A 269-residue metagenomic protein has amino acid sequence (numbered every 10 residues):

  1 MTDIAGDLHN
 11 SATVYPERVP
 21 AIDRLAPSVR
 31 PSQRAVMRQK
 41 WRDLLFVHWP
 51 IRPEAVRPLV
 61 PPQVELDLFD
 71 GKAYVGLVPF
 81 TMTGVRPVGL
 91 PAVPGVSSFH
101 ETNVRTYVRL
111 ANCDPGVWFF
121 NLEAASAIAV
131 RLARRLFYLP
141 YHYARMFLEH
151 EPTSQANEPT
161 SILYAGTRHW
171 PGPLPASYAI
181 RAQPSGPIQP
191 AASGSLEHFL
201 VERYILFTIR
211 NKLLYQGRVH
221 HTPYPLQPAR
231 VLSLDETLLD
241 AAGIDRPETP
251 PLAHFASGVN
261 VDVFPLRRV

Functional and structural regions predicted by a protein language model:
T2-V88, L238-L239, I244-V269: Hydrophobic, proline/glycine-rich low-complexity stretches
P20-L25, V93-R105, L148-S154: Short, surface-exposed, charge-dense and proline/glycine-enriched linear segments
L44, N103-V269: Internal, well-folded beta-alpha domain core
R57, P62, K72, G76 (+6 more regions): Generic preference for flexible, low-structure residues
A73-A124: Extended, compositionally biased
